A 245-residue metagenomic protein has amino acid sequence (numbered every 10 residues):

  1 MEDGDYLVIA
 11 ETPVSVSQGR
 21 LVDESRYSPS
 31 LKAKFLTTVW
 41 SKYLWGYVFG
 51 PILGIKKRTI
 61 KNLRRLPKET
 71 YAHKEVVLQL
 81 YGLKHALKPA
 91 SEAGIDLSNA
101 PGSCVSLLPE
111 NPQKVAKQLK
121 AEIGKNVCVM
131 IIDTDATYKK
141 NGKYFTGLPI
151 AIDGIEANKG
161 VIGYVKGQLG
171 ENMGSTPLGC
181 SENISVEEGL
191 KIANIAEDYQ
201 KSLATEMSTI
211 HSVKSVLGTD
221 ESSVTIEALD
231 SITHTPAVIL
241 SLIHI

Functional and structural regions predicted by a protein language model:
M1-D3, V14, S30, T37-T38 (+2 more regions): Disulfide-rich extracellular domains of secreted proteins
E2-D5, I123-T134, A193-T235: Flexible, glycine/charged-enriched surface loops at secondary-structure junctions
E2-S30: N-terminal low-complexity or amphipathic/hydrophobic leaders
R20-R58: Active-site cofactor/substrate anionic-group-binding motifs, chiefly glycine- and Lys/Arg-rich phosphate-binding loops
S25-K34, V77, I132-G163: Composition-driven recognition of glycine/serine/threonine/acidic- and proline-rich low-complexity segments and repeats
I52-K125: Internal, conserved structured core segments that host functional sites
A157, V161-S222: A two-mode feature
I243-I245: Conserved small/polar residues in nucleotide/adenosyl-binding loops
